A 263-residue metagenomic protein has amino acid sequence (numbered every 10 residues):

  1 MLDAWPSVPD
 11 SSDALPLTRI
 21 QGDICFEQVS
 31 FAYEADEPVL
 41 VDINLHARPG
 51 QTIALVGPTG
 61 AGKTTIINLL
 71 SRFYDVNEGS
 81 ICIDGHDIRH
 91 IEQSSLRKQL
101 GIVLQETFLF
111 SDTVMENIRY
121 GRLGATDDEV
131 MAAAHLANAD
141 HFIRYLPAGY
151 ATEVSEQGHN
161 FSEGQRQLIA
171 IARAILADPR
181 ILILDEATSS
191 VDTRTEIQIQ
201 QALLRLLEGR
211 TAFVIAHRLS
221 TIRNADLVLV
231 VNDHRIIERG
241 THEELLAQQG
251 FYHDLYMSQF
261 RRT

Functional and structural regions predicted by a protein language model:
D3-S11, L15-T263: ABC-type nucleotide-binding domain
